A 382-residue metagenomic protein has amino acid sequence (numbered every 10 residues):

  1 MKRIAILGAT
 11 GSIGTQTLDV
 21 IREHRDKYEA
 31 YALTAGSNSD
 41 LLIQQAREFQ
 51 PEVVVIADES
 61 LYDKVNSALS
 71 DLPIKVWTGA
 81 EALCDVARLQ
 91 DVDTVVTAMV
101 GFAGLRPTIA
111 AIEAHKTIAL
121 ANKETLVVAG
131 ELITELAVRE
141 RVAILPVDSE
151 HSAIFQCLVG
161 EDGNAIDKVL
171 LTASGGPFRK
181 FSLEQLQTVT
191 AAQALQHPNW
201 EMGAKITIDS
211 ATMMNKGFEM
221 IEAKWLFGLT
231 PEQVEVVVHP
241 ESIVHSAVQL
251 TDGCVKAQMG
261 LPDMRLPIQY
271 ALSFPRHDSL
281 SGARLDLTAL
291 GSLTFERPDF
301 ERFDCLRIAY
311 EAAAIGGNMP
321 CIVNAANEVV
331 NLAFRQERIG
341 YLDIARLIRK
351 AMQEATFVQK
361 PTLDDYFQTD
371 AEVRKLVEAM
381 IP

Functional and structural regions predicted by a protein language model:
M1-P382: Catalytic, metal-anchored helix/loop core of enzyme active sites in primary metabolism
